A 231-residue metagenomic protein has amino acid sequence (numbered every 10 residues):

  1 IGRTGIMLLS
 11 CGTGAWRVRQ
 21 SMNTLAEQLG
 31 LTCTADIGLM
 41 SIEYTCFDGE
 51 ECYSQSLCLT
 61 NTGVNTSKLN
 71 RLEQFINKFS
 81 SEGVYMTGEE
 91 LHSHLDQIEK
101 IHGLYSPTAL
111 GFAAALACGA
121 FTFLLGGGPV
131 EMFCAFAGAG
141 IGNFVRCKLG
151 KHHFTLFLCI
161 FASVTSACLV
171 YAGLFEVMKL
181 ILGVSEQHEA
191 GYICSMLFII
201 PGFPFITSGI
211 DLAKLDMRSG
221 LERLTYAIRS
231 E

Functional and structural regions predicted by a protein language model:
I1-E89, Q97: Soluble N-terminal domains of membrane-associated systems
T4, G191-S195, A227: Hydrophobic alpha-helical transmembrane segments of multi-pass small-molecule transporters/permeases
C11, L25, L29, F75-E82 (+6 more regions): Change "in soluble alpha/beta enzymes" to "in soluble alpha/beta proteins
T13, R17-Q20, S67-N70, M86-S93 (+6 more regions): Conserved active-site and cofactor/substrate-binding residues in soluble primary-metabolism enzymes
N61-A117, T122-G127, E131, T225-E231: Alpha-helical transmembrane segments and their cytosolic membrane-interface
G103-T207: Core alpha-helical transmembrane segments of integral membrane proteins
F154, S185-E186, D211-R223: Juxtamembrane helix-boundary/capping and inter-helix hinge elements in multi-pass membrane proteins
